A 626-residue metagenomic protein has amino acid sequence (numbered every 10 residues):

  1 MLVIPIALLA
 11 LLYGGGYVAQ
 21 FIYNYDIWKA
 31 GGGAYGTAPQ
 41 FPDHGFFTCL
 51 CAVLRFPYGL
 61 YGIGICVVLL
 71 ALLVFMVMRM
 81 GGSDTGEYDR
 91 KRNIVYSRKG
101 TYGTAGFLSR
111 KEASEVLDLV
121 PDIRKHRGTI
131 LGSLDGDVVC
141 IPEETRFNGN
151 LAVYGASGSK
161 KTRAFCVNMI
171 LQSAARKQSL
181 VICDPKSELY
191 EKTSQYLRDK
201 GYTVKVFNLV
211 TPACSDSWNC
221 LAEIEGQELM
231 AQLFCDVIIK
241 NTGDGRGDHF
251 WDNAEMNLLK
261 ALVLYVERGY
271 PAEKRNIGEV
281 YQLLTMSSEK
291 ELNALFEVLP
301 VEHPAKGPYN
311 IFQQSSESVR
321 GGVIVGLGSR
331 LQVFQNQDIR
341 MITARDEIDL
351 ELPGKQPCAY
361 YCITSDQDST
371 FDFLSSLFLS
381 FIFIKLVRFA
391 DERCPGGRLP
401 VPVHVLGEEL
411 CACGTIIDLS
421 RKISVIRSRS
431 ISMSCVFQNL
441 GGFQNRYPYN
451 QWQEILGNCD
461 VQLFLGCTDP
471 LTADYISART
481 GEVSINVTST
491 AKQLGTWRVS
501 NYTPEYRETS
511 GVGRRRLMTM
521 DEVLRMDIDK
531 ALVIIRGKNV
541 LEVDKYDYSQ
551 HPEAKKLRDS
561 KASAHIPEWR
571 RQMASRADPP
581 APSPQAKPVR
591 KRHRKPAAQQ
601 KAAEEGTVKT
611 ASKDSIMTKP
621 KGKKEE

Functional and structural regions predicted by a protein language model:
M1-S159, R163-N168, R176, E508-G511 (+2 more regions): Basic- and hydrophobic-enriched, low-structure N-terminal and domain-boundary segments that flank ATP-binding catalytic
L9, A19, N24, G31 (+14 more regions): A general marker of short, structured functional hotspots
Y13-G15, A19-Q20, L134-D135, P142-I431 (+4 more regions): P-loop NTPase motor domains
F41-F46, Q227, S288, D469: Short, solvent-exposed helix-helix connector turns and helix-capping sites enriched in acidic/polar residues
V120-I123, R127, N241-D248, P395 (+1 more regions): Low-complexity, polar-biased intrinsically disordered regions enriched in Pro/Ser/Thr/Gly
I423-V425, S432-L532: Conserved ATP-driven motor cores of ASCE-family P-loop NTPases powering translocation/secretion/packaging/pilus
